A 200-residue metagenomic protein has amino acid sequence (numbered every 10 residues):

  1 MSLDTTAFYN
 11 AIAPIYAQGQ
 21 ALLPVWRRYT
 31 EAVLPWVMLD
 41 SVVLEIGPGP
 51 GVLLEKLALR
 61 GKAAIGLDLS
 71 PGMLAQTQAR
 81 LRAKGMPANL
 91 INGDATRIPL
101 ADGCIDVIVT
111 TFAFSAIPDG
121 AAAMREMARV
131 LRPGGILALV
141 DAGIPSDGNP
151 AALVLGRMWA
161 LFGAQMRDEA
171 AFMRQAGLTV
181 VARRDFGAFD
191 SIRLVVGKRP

Functional and structural regions predicted by a protein language model:
M1-M38, V52, K56, Q76 (+2 more regions): Conserved class I S-adenosyl-L-methionine
L22-L23, A138-R193: C-terminal alpha-helical "lid/dimerization" subdomain adjacent to the S-adenosyl-L-methionine
M38, I117-P118, L131-R132: Helix-to-beta-strand junctions that scaffold the AdoMet/dcAdoMet cofactor pocket in Class I SAM-dependent enzymes
V42, G134-I136: Short glycine-centered segments of the SAM/dcSAM-binding site in methyltransferase folds
L44-I46, P50-R97: Class I SAM-dependent methyltransferase SAM/SAH-binding core
T96-V107: A short acidic, Gly/Pro-enriched loop at the edge of an enzyme's catalytic core that lines a small-molecule cofactor
V107-D119: A short SAM/SAH-binding and catalytic strip from SAM-dependent methyltransferases
A121-P133: A short glycine-rich, Lys/Arg-flanked "PGG" loop and its adjoining helix->strand segment in the class I
